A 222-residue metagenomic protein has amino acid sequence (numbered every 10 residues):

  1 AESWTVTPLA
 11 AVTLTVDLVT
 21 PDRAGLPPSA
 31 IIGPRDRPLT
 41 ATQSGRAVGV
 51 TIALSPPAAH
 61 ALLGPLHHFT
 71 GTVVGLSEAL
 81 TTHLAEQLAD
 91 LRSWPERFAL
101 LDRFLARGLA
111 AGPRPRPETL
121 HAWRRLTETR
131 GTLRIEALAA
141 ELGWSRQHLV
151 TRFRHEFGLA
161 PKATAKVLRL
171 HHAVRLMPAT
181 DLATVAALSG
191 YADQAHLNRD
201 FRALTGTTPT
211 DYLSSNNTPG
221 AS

Functional and structural regions predicted by a protein language model:
A1-R146, L159-P161, R175, D181-A195 (+1 more regions): Alpha-helical bundle regulatory/interaction domains
H148-T151, R199: Base-recognition residues in the alpha-helical recognition helix of bacterial helix-turn-helix
F153-L159, F201-T210: A secondary-structure capping/hinge motif
H155, H172-L176, A187, A203: Short basic/hydrophobic patches in alpha-helices and adjacent helix-turn junctions that form amphipathic surface motifs
